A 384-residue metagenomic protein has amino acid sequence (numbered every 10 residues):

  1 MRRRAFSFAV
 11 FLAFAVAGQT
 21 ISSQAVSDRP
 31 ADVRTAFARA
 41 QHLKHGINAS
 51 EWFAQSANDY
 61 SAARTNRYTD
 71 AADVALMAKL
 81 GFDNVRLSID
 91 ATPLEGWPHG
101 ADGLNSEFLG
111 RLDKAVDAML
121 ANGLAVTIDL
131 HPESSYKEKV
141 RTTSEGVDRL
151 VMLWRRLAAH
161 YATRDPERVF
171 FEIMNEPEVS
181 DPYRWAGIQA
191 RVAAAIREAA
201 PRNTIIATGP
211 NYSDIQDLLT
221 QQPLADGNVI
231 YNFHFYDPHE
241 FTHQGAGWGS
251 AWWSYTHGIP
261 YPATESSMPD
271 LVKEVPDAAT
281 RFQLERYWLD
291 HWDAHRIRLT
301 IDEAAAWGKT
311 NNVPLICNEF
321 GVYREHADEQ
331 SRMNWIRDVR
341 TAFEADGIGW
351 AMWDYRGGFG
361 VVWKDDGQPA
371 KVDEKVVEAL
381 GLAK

Functional and structural regions predicted by a protein language model:
M1-R4: Positively charged n-region of N-terminal signal peptides that target proteins for export
S7-A17: Bacterial N-terminal signal peptides
V26, V33-F37, D148-D293, D302-V322 (+1 more regions): Active-site region of glycoside hydrolase catalytic domains
D28-T204, G209-L218, N228, F359 (+2 more regions): Active-site mouth of glycoside hydrolases
P30, R67-A71, R298-I301, M333-I336: Structural motif corresponding to alpha-helix initiation and N-cap regions
V126-I128, L315, W350: Hydrophobic beta-strand scaffold residues
E325-K384: Aromatic-rich peripheral "rim/lid" segments of glycoside hydrolase catalytic domains that contact and position glycan
